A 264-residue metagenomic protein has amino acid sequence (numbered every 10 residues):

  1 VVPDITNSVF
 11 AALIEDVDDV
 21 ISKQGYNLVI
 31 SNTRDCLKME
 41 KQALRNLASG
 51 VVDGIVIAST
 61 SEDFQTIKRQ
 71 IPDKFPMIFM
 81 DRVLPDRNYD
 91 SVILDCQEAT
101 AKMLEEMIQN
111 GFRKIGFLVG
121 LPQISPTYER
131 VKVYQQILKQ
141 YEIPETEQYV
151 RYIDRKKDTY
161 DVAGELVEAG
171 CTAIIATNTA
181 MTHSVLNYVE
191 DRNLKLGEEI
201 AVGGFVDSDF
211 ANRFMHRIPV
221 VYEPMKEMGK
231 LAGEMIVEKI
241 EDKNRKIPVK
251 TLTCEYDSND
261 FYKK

Functional and structural regions predicted by a protein language model:
V2-E105, Q109, G164-A169: Alpha-helical recognition/docking segments in bacterial nutrient-uptake and carbohydrate-utilization systems
V9-K23, A99-E106, S125-P144, S184 (+2 more regions): Short, solvent-exposed amphipathic alpha-helices that sit in or adjacent to ligand/effector-binding or catalytic
I21-N32, F117, Q135-K156, Y256: Short beta-strand elements in bilobed, periplasmic/extracellular small-molecule ligand-binding domains
D90-F117, K132-Q136, K156-G164, T182 (+1 more regions): Hydrophobic alpha-helical segments within soluble ligand-binding/sensing domains
M103-Y141, N244, P248-K263: An alpha-beta-alpha
R113-K114, E145-Q148, L196-A201: Short acidic capping loops at alpha-helix termini that bridge into adjacent secondary structure
A163-K264: Flexible loop/turn connectors
